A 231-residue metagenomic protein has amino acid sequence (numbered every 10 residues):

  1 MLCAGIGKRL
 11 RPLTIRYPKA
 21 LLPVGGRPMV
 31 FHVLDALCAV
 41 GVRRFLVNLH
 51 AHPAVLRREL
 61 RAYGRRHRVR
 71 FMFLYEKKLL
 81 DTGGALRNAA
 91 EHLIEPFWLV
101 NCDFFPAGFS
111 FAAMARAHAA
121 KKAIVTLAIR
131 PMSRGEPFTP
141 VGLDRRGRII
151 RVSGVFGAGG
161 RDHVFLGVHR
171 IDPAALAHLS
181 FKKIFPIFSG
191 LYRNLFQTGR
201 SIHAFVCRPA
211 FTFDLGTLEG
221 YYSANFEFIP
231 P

Functional and structural regions predicted by a protein language model:
M1, R9, P23, R27-C102 (+2 more regions): Conserved N-terminal catalytic core of the sugar/cofactor nucleotidyltransferase
I6, Y17, H52, R208-F211: A generic "binding-loop/recognition-motif" signal
P12-I15: Conserved catalytic-core motifs of eukaryotic protein kinase domains, centered on the activation segment
L21, V141-L143, A204: A structural signal for short hydrophobic beta-strand segments in well-ordered beta-sheet cores
V42, I94, K122-A123, G199-R200: Short, high-confidence coil segments that cap the C-terminus of an alpha-helix and link into the following beta-strand
A62-R65, H92, R116-H118, V141-R148 (+1 more regions): Short, hinge-like loop/turn segments at secondary-structure boundaries
F97-W98, F105-P106, S110-A115, A119 (+2 more regions): Catalytic-core segments of class I nucleotidyltransferases/pyrophosphorylases that form NMP-activated intermediates
V125-L143: Short beta-strand-to-loop element that shapes/binds the nucleotide-sugar donor at the catalytic cleft/hinge
